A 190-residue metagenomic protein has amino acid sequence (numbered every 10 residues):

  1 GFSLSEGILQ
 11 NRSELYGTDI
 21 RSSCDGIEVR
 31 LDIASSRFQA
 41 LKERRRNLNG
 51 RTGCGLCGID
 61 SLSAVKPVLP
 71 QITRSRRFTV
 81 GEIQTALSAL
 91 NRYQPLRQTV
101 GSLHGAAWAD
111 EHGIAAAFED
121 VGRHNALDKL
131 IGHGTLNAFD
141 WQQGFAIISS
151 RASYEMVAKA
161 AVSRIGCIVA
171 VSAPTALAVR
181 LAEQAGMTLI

Functional and structural regions predicted by a protein language model:
F2-E111, A116-A117: Intrinsically disordered, low-complexity regions enriched in acidic/Ser/Thr/Pro/Gln residues
F2-S3, E43-R46, L69-I72, V121 (+3 more regions): Surface-exposed beta-strand edges and their flanking turn/coil or helix-capping segments
A116-D120, N125: Glycine-rich, small/polar surface segments that engage phosphate groups of diverse ligands
H124-I190: Feature captures the catalytic cores and cofactor-binding loops of soluble hydro-lyases/lyases that act on carboxylate
